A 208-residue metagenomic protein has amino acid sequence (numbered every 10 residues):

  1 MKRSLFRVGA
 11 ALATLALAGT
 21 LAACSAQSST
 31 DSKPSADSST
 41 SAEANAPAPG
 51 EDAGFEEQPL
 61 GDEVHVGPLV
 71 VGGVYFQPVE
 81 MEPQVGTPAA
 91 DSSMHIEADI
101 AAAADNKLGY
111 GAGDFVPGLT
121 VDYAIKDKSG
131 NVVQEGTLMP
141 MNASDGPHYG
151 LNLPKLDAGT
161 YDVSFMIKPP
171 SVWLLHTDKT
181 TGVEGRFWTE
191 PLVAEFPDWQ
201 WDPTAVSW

Functional and structural regions predicted by a protein language model:
M1-L12: Bacterial N-terminal signal peptides that target proteins for export
G19-A23: C-terminal motif of bacterial Sec signal peptides marking the signal peptidase cleavage site
C24-A46: Short, low-complexity, disordered segments immediately C-terminal to signal peptides in bacterial exported proteins
M81-E82, H95-G113: Short amphipathic, basic-aromatic surface patches that mediate peripheral association with negatively charged
A90-M94, Y110-V121: Short coil-to-beta strand junction motifs in C2/discoidin
Q134-A143: Solvent-exposed serine/threonine-rich low-complexity stretches and specific carbohydrate-binding patches
A143-G150: Aromatic sugar-binding surface patches on proteins that engage polysaccharides or sugar-phosphate polymers
K168-T181: Short acidic/polar inter-strand loop motif in beta-rich domains
